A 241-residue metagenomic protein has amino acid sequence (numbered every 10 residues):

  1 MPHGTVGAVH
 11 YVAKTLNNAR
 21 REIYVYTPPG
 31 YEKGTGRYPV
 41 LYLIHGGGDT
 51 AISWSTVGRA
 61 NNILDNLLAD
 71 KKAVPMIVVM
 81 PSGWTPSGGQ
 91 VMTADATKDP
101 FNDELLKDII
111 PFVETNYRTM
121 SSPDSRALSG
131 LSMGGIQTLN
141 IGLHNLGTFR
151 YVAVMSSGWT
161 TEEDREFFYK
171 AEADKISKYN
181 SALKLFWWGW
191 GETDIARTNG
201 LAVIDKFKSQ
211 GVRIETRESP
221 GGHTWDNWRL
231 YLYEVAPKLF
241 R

Functional and structural regions predicted by a protein language model:
M1-R241: Non-catalytic cap/lid and distal C-terminal segments of serine-dependent acyl enzymes
